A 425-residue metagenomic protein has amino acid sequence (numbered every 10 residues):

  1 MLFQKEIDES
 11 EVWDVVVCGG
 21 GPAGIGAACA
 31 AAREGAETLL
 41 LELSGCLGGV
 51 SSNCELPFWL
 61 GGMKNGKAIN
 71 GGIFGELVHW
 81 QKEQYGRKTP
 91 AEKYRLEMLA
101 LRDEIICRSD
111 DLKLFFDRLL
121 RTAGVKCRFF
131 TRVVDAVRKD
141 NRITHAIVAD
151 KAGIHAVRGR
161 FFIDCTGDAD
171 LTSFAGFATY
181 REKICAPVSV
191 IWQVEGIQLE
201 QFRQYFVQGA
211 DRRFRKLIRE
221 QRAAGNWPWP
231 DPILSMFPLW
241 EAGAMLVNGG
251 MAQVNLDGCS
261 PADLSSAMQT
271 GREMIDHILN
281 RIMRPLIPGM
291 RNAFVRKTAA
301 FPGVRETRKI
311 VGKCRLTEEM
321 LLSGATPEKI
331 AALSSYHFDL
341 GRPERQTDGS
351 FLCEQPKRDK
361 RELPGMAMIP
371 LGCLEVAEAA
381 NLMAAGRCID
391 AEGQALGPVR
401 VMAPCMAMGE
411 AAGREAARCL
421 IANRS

Functional and structural regions predicted by a protein language model:
M1-V15, D390: Extreme N-terminal leader/targeting segments of oxidoreductases
Q4, A36-E37, E42-D135, K139 (+2 more regions): Conserved N-terminal/central alpha/beta ligand/cofactor-binding core
E6, V50, K88, K113 (+4 more regions): Flavin (FAD/FMN)-binding glycine-rich loop and adjacent Rossmann-like elements that form
W13, A23, S52, A152-H155: Ligand-binding pocket scaffold of soluble enzyme catalytic domains
D14-V16, L39, M383: Conserved beta-strand elements of the Class I
V15-A36: N-terminal Rossmann-like FAD-binding beta1-loop-alpha1 element of flavoenzymes
G20, D150, T166-G167: Glycine-rich, N-terminal phosphate-binding loop of Rossmann-like dinucleotide-binding domains
V137-A156: Conserved beta-strand-loop-beta-strand element in the redox core of flavoprotein oxidoreductases
